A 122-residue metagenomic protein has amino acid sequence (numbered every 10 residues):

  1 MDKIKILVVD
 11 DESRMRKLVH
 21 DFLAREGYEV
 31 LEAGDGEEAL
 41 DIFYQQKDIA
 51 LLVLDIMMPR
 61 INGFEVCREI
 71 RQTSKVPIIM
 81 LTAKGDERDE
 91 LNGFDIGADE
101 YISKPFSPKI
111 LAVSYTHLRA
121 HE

Functional and structural regions predicted by a protein language model:
K17-R25: Charged docking surfaces used in two-component/phosphorelay signaling
E32-L51: Acidic, metal-coordinating helix/loop segments flanking the phosphotransfer/catalytic sites of two-component signaling
D35-E38, N62-E65, D89: Acidic catalytic/metal-coordinating carboxylates
D41, F64-S74: Short amphipathic alpha-helix used as the core "switch/output" element in two-component signaling
D55, T82: Active-site residues of response regulator receiver
M58: Receiver (REC) domain active-site loop signature in two-component systems and cognate sites in sensor histidine kinases
T116-E122: Conserved small/polar residues in nucleotide/adenosyl-binding loops
